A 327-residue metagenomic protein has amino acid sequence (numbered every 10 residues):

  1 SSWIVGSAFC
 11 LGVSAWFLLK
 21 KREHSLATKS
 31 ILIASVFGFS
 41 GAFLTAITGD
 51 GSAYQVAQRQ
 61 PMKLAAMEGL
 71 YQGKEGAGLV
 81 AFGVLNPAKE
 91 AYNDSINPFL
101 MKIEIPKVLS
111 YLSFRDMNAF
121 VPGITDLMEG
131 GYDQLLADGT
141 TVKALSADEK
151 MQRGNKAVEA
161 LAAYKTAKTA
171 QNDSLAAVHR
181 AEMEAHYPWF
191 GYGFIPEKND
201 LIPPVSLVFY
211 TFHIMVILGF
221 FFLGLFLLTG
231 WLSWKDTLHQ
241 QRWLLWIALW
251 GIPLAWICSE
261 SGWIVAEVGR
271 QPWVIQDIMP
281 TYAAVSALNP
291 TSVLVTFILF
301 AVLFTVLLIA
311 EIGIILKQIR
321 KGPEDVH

Functional and structural regions predicted by a protein language model:
S1-H327: Polytopic transmembrane helical bundles with strong interfacial aromatic enrichment
